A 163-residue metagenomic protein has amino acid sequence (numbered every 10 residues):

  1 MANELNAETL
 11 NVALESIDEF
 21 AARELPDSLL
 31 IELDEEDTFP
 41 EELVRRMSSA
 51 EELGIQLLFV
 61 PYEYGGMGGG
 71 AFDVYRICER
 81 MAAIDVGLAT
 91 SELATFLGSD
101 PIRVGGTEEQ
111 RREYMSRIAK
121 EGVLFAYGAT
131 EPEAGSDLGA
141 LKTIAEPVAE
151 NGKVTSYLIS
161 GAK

Functional and structural regions predicted by a protein language model:
M1-E92, R112-E113, R117-K120, K153: Amphipathic, small/basic residue-rich leader segments at the start of a protein or domain
F39-S48, R103-T107, G128, A140-I144: Alpha-helix boundary/capping detector
P61, I77, G98, T107 (+2 more regions): Hydrophobic/aromatic pocket-lining and membrane-interface residues
G66-M67, E109-K163: Glycine-rich, Trp-frequent "lid" loop and neighboring beta-strands that shape and gate the flavin cofactor pocket
A71, C78-E79, G87, I102 (+3 more regions): Alpha-helix boundary/interfacial micro-motifs
C78, A82, S99-R103, M115 (+2 more regions): Short, well-ordered alpha-helical packing segments
V86-E109, G135-L138: N-terminal glycine-rich flavin-associated loop
